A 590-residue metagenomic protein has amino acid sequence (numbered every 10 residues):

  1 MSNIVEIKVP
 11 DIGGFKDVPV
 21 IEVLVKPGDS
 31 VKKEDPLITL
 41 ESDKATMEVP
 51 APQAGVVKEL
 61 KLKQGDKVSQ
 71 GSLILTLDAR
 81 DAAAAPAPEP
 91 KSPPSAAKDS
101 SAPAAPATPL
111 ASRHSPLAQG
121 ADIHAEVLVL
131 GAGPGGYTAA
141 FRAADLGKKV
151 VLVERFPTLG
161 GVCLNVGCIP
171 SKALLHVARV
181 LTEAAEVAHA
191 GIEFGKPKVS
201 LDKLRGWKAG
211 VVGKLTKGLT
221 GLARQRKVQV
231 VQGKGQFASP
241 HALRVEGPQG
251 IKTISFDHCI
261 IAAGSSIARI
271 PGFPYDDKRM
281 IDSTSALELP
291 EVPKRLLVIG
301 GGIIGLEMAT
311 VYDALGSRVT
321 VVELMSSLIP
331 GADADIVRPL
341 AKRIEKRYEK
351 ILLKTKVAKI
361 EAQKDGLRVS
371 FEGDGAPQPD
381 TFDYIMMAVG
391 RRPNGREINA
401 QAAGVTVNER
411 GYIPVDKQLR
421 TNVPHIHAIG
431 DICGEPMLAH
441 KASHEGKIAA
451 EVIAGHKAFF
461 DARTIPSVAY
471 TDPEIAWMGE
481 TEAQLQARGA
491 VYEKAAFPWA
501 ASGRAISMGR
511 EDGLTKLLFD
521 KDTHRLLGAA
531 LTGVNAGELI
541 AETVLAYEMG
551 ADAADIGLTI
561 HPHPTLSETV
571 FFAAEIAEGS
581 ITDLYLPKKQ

Functional and structural regions predicted by a protein language model:
M1-T39, E48, P52-A54, K58-K61 (+3 more regions): Acidic, low-complexity mobile loops and tails
M1-V5, A79-A125, E372-D374: Intrinsically disordered, low-complexity linker and terminal tail regions
V25-K26, V31-K32, A51-P52, L62-K63 (+4 more regions): Surface-exposed strand-loop junctions at beta-sheet edges and helix termini that form docking/interaction patches
K32-P50, S69-A85: Short hydrophobic beta/alpha edge segments that flank linear recognition/processing sites
P103-A125, P134, F141-K148, E154-V292 (+9 more regions): Glycine-rich flavin
L130, A139, A144-F156, V162 (+4 more regions): Flexible, glycine-rich terminal cap/loop adjacent to redox cofactors in electron-transfer oxidoreductases
G136-Y137, G305-L306: N-terminal Rossmann-fold NAD(P) dinucleotide-binding loop
D276-P293, P379-I453, E538, A546: FAD-site-proximal beta/loop scaffold in flavoenzymes
